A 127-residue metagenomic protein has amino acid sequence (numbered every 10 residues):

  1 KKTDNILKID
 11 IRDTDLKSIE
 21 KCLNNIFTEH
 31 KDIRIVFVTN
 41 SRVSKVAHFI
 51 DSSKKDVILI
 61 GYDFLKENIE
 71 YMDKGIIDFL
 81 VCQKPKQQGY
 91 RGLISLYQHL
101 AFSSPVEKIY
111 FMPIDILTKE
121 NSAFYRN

Functional and structural regions predicted by a protein language model:
K1-K17: Short beta-strand elements in bilobed, periplasmic/extracellular small-molecule ligand-binding domains
K2, E29, G75, H99-S103: Change "in soluble alpha/beta enzymes" to "in soluble alpha/beta proteins
T3-D4, V57, D78: A structural micro-motif
R12-K66: Hydrophobic alpha-helical
L65-K74: Flexible loop/hinge segments that line or gate small-molecule binding clefts
K74-K86: Short beta-strand elements at the ligand-binding edges of bilobed clamshell
K84-N127: Hinge/cleft segment of the Venus flytrap/periplasmic-binding protein
